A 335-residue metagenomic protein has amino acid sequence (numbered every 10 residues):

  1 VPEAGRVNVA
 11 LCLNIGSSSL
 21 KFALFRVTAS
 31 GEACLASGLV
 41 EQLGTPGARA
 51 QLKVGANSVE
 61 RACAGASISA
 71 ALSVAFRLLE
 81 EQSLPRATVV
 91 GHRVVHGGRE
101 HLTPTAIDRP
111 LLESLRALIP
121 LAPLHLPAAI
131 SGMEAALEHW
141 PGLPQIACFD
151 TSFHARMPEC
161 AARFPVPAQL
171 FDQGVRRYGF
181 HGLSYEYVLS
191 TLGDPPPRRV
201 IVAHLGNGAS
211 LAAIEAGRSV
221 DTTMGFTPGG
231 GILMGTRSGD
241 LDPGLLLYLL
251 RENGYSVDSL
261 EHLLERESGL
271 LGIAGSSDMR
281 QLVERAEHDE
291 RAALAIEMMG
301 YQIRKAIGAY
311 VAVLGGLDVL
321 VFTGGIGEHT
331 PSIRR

Functional and structural regions predicted by a protein language model:
R6, I15, S19-A66, G225: Short glycine-rich, Thr/Ser-proximal phosphate-binding strand/loop in the N-terminal lobe of ATP-dependent enzymes
N8-C12, V89-G91, I146, V200-H204: Short glycine-aspartate micro-motif
A75, L79-H125, P144-I146, S152-R163: Short beta-strand-loop/turn "lid" adjacent to the catalytic site in phosphate-handling enzymes
R77-T88, L192-P195, I307-D318: Phosphate/pyrophosphate-binding loops at sites that engage ATP/ADP/AMP, CoA/4′-phosphopantetheine, polyphosphate
F153-L250: Glycine-rich phosphate-binding loop of actin/hexokinase-like ATP-binding domains
D242-L245, L249-G275: Oxyanion-binding "anion nests"
H262, R266-I273, M279-V313: Adenine-nucleotide phosphate-binding core of ATP-dependent small-molecule kinases
D318-R334: Glycine-rich phosphate-binding loops at beta-strand->alpha-helix junctions
